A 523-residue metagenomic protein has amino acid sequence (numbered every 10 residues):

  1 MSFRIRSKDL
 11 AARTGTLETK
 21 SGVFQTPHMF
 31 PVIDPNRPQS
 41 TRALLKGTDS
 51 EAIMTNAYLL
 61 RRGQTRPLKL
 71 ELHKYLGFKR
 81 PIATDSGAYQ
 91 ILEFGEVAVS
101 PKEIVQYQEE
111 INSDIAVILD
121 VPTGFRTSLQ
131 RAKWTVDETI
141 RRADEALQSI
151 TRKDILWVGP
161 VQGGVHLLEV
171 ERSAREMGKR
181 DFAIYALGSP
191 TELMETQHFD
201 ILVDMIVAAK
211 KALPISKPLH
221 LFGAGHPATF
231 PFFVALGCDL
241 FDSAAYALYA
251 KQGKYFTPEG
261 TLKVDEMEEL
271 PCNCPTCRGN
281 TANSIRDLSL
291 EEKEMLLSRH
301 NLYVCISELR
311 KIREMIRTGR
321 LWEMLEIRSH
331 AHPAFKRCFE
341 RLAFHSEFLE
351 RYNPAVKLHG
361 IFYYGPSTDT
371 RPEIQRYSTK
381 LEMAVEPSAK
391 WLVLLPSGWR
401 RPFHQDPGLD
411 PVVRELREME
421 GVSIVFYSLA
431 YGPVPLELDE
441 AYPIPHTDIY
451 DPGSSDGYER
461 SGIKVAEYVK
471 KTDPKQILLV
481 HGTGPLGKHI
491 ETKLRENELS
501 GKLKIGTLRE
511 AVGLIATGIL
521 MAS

Functional and structural regions predicted by a protein language model:
M1-R152, G360-S388, V393-T472, H481-S523: Non-catalytic, usually N-terminal nucleic-acid engagement modules in DNA/RNA processing proteins
A116-L119, G159, L187, L478-L479: Short beta-strand segments at enzyme active-site cores
D137-I140, S149-C277: Glycine-rich phosphate/ribose-binding loops and adjacent secondary-structure elements that form binding surfaces
F233, G319, L394: Hydrophobic, well-ordered secondary-structure elements that form the walls of internal hydrophobic environments
A244-R337, V465: Gly/Ser/Thr/Ala-enriched C-terminal appendages of enzymes
L321-D369: Helix-enriched interaction subdomains in cytosolic or periplasmic regions, typified by TIR/SEFIR signaling/NADase cores
